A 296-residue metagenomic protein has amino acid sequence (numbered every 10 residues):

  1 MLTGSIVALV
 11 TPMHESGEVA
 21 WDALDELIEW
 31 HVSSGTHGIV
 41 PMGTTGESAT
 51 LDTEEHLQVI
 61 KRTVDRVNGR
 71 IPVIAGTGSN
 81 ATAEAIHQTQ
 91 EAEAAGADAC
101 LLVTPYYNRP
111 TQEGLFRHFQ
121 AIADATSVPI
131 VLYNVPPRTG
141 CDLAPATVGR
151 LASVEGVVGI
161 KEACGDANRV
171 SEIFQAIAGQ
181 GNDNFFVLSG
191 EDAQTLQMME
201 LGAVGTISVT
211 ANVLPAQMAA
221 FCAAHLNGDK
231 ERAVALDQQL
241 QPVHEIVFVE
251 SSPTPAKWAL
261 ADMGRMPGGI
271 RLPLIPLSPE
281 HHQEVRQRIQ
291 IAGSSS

Functional and structural regions predicted by a protein language model:
M1, I6-P12, S34-T36, T45 (+2 more regions): C-terminal alpha-helical cap/extension of soluble enzyme domains
M1-V7, T11-G140, V148: Active-site beta->alpha loop and helix N-cap motifs at the rims of alpha/beta catalytic domains
W21, D25-I28, P145, H282-I289: Short, amphipathic alpha-helical "lid/cap" segments that border enzyme active or binding sites
L24, H56, I60, A85 (+8 more regions): A general structural signal for well-ordered alpha-helical segments in protein cores
D65-I71, A95-G96, T126-V128, V154-G156 (+4 more regions): Short helix-capping segments at alpha-helix termini
D124-A125, R138-F248: Catalytic alpha/beta core domains of metabolic enzymes, predominantly
N134, G156, R271-L272: Glycine-rich phosphate-binding "P-loop"
